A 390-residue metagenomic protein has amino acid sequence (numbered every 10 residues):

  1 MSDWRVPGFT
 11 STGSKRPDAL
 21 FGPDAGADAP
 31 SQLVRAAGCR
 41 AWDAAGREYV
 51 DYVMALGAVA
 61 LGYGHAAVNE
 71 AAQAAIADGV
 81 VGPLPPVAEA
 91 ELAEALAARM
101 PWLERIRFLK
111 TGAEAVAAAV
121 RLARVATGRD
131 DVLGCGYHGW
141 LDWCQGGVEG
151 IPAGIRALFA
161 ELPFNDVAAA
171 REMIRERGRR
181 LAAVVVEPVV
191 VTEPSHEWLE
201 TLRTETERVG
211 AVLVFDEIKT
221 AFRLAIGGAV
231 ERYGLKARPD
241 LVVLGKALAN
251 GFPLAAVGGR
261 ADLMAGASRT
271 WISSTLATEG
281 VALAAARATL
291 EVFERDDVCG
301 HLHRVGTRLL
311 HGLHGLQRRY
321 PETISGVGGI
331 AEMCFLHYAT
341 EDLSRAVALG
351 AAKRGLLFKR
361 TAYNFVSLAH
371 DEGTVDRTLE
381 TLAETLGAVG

Functional and structural regions predicted by a protein language model:
M1-R35: Active-site-adjacent loop/helix segments that line or gate small-molecule/cofactor pockets in enzymes
E48-A126: Glycine-rich loop-to-alpha-helix module at the N-terminal edge of alpha/beta enzyme cores
E91-A183, T307: PLP-dependent aspartate aminotransferase-fold enzymes
P188-V212, I226: Active-site core of PLP-dependent enzymes with the aminotransferase class I/II
G234-G266, T278-A285: Active-site PLP attachment segment
T289-H314: Structural signature of PLP-dependent enzymes
E294-D296, G350, R354-G390: PLP-dependent enzyme catalytic core of the Aspartate aminotransferase-like
G306-L349, H370: Conserved PLP-binding catalytic core of the aspartate aminotransferase-like
